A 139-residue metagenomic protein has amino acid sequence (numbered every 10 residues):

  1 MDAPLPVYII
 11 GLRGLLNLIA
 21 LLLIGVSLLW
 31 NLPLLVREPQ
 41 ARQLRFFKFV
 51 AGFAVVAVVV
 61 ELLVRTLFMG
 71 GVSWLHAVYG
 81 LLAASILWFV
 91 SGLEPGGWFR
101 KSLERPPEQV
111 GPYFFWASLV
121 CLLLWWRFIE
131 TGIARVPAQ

Functional and structural regions predicted by a protein language model:
M1-G25: Hydrophobic transmembrane alpha-helical segments in integral membrane proteins
I9, L44, G70-G80, E104-Q109 (+1 more regions): Non-cytosolic membrane-interface motifs at loop->transmembrane helix junctions
L35-F46, F99-P107: Membrane-interface helix-boundary motifs at transmembrane edges
V50-T66: A generic, lipid-embedded transmembrane alpha helix
V55-V60, S118-R127: Aromatic-anchored segments of alpha-helical transmembrane domains
V64-E94: Short alpha-helical packing/oligomerization segments
G70, F89-V110: Membrane-helix boundary connector in multi-pass membrane proteins
L124-Q139: Juxtamembrane boundary at the C-terminal end of a transmembrane helix
